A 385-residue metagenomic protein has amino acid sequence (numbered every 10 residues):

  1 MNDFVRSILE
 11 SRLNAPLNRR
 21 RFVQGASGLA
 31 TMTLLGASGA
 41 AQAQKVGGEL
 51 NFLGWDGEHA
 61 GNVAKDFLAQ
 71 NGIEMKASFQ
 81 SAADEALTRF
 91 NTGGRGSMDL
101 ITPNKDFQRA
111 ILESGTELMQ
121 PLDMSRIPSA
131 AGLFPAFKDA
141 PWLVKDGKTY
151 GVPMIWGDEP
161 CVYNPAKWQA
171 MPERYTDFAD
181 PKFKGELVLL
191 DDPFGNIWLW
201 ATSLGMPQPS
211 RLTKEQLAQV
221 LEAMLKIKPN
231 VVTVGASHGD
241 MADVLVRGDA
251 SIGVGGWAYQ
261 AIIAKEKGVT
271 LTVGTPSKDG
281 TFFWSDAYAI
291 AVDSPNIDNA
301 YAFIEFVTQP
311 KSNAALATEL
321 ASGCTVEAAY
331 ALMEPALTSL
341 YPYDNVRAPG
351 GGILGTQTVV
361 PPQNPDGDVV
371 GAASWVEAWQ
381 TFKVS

Functional and structural regions predicted by a protein language model:
M1-R21, A30-L34: N-terminal secretory signal peptides
L13, D243, G352-S385: Conserved C-terminal helix/tail region of periplasmic/extracytoplasmic solute-binding proteins
Q44-A110: Early extracytoplasmic/lumenal segment of secretory-pathway proteins
A60-G61, D84, T102-V246: Extracytoplasmic ligand-binding site segments that recognize negatively charged/polar headgroups
F107-L112, V254-T270: A ligand-binding cleft/hinge motif common to bilobed small-molecule-binding domains
P160-K167, A201-G205, W284-N296, I304 (+1 more regions): A bilobed periplasmic-binding-protein/Venus flytrap-type ligand-binding module shared by bacterial periplasmic
A218-I227, K267-V292: Periplasmic-binding protein-like
A291-T356: Mature extracytoplasmic/periplasmic domains
